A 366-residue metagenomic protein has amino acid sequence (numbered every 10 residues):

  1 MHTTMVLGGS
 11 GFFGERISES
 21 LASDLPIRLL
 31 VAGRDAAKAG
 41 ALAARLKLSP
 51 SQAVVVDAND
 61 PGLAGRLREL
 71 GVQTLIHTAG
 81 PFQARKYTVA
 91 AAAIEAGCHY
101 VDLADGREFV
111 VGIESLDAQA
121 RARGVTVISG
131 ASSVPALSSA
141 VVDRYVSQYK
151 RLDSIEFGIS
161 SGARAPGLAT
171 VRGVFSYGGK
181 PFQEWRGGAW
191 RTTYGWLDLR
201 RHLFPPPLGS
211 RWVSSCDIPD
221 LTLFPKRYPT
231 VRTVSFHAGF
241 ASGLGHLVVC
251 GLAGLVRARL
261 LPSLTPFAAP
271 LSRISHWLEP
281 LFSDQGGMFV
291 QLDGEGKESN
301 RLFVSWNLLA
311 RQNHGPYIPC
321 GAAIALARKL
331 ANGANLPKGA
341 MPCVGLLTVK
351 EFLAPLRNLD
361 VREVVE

Functional and structural regions predicted by a protein language model:
H2-M5, R28, S154: Residues that mark the start of a beta-strand
T3-D24: N-terminal Rossmann NAD(P)H-binding glycine-rich loop of SDR-like oxidoreductase domains
L7, S147-D293, N300: Active-site-lining helix/loop region of Rossmann-like oxidoreductase modules
S10, G33-A36, D57: Residues in the short beta-alpha loop(s) of Rossmann-like NAD(P)-binding domains
D24-L29, G33: A generic structural motif
R28, K38-G40, A44-G112: NAD(P)H-binding glycine-rich loop region in Rossmannoid oxidoreductase-like domains and their noncatalytic homologs
F82-W185, L223: Glycine-/Pro-rich loop/turn segments that contact NAD(P) or position catalytic residues in Rossmann-like domains
L255-E366: C-terminal active-site/capping subdomain that shapes the small-molecule cofactor and substrate pocket of enzyme
